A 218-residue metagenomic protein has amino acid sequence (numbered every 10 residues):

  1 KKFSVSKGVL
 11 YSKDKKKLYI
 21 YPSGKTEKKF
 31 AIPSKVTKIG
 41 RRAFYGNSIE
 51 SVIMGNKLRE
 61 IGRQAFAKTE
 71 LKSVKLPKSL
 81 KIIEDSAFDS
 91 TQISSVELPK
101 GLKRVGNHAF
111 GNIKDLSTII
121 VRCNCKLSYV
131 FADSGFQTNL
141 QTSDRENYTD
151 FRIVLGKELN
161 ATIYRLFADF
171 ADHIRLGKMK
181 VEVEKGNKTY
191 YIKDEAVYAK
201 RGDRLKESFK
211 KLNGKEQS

Functional and structural regions predicted by a protein language model:
K1-V9, K16, Y21-K38, N47-E60 (+6 more regions): Structural signature of tandem-repeat unit edges
F110, F167: Short acidic, glycine/serine/threonine-rich loops at helix termini
